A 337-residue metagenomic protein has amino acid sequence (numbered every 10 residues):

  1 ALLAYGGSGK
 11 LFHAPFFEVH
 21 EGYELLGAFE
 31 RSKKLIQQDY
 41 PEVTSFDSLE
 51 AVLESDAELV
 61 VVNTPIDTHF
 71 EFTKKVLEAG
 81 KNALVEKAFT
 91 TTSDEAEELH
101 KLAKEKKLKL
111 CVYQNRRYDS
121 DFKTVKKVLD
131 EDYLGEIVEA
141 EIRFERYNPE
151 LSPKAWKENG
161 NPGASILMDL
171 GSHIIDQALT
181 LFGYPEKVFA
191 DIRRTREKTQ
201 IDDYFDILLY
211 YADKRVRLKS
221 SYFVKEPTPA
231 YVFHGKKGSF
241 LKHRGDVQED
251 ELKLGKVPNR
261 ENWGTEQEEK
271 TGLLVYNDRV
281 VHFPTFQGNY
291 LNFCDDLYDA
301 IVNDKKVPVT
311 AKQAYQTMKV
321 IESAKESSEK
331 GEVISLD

Functional and structural regions predicted by a protein language model:
A1-Y40: N-terminal Rossmann-like dinucleotide-binding module
Y23, L59-V61, N292, D296-D337: C-terminal helix-rich "cap/oligomerization" subdomain common to oxidoreductases
V43, A79-K81, K106-L108, Y211-K214: A short helix->loop->beta-strand "cap" motif at the edges of active sites that frequently abuts
V43-L102: Beta-loop-alpha module in the N-terminal Rossmann-like domain of NAD(P)-dependent dehydrogenases, especially those
V85-E86, L110-V112, K242: Hydrophobic residues in well-ordered beta-strands that form the structural core
E98-N115, E136-A140: Rossmann-fold dehydrogenase core element
R116-K198, G331: Predominantly a Rossmann-like dinucleotide-binding segment in NAD(P)-dependent oxidoreductases
D176-E251, G255, P284, L291-K306: Contiguous beta-strand/loop segments that form the cofactor/metal-binding neighborhood of enzyme cores
